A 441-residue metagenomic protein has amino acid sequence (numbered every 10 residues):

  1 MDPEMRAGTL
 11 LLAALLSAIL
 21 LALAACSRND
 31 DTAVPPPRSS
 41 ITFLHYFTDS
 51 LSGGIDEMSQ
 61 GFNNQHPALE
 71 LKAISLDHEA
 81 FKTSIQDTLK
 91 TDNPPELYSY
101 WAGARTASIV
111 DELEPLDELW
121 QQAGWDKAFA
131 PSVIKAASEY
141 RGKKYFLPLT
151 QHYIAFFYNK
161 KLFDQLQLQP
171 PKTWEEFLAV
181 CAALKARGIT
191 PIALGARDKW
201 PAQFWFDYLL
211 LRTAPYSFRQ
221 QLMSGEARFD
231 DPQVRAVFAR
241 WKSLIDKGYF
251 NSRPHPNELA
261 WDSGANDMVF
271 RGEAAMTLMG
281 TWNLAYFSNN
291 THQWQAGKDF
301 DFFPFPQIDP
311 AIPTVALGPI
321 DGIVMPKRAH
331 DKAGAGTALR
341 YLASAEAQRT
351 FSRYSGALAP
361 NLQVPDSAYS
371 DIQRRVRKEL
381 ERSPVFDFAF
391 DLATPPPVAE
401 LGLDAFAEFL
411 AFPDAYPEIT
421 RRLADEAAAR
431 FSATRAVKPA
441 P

Functional and structural regions predicted by a protein language model:
L23-T106, V110, Q121-K127, P170 (+3 more regions): Conserved N-terminal structural module of periplasmic/extracytoplasmic solute-binding proteins
S27, D111, D164, S383-P441: Conserved C-terminal helix/tail region of periplasmic/extracytoplasmic solute-binding proteins
Q60, K247-F250, N289-A357: Extracytoplasmic/periplasmic substrate-recognition and gating elements
D87, P95-E96, A123-L162, T190-L194 (+2 more regions): A structural signal for short loop-to-beta-strand junctions that line the ligand-binding cleft of periplasmic/secreted
A102-A155, Q169, L178, W205 (+2 more regions): Hinge/lid segment of periplasmic solute-binding proteins
E118-P131, T213-A236, N290-Q295, Q307-T314: Short, solvent-exposed loop/beta-turn-alpha elements that line the ligand-binding surface or hinge of extracytoplasmic
Y145-L149, I154, L178-D230: Extracytoplasmic/periplasmic solute-binding protein
A183, S224-E258, F305: Glycine-centered hinge/linker elements that transmit conformational signals in sensory and ligand-binding systems
